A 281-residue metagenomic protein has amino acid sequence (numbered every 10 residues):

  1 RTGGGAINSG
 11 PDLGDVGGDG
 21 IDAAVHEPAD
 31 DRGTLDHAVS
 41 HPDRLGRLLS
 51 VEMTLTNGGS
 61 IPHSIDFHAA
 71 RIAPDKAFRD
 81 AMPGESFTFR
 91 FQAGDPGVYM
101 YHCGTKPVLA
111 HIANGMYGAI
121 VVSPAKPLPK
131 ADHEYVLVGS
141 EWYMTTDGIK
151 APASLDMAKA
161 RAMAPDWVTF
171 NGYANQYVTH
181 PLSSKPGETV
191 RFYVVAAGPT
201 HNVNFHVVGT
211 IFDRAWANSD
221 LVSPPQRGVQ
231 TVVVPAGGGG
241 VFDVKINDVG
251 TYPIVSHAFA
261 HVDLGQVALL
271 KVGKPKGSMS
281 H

Functional and structural regions predicted by a protein language model:
R1, G14, R32, A38-H281: Copper-binding active sites and cupredoxin-like electron-transfer domains, recognizing His/Cys-rich ligand loops
T2, A6-P11, D15-G17, D22-A24 (+2 more regions): Short linear motifs in low-complexity or flexible loops
